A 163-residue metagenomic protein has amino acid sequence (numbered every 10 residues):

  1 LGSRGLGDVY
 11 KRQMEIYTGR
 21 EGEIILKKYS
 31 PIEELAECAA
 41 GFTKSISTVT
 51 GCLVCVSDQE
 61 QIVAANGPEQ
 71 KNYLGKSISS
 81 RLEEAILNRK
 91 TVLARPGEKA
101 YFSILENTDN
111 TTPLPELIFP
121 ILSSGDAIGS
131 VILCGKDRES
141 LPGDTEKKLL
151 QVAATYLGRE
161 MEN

Functional and structural regions predicted by a protein language model:
L1-Y10: Single conserved hydrophobic/aromatic residue that forms the stacking wall/gate of nucleotide- or nucleobase-binding
T18-Y29: Short, basic amphipathic alpha-helical segments that act as recognition/interaction helices in nucleic-acid-binding
E33-I46, L74-E84, G129-N163: Juxtadomain coupling helices with adjacent low-complexity linkers
S45-T48, T108-P113: Short loop/turn motifs at secondary-structure junctions and domain boundaries
L53-A65: Short hydrophobic alpha-helical segments used for membrane anchoring or interfacial signaling
A65, N72-N107: Regulatory sensory and allosteric helical modules in signal-transduction proteins and certain transcription factors
P115-L122: A short, aliphatic-rich beta-strand micro-motif
